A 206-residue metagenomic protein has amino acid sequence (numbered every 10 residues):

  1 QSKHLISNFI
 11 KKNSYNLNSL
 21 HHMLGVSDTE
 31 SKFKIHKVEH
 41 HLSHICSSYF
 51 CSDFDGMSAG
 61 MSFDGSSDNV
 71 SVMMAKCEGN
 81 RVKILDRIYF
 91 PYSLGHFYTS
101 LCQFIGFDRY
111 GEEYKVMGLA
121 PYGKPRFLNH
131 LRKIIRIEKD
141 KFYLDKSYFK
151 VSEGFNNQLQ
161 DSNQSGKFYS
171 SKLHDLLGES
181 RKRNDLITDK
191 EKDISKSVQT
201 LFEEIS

Functional and structural regions predicted by a protein language model:
Q1-I205: Short acidic/glycine-rich loops and adjacent helix/strand connectors that line catalytic pockets where negatively
